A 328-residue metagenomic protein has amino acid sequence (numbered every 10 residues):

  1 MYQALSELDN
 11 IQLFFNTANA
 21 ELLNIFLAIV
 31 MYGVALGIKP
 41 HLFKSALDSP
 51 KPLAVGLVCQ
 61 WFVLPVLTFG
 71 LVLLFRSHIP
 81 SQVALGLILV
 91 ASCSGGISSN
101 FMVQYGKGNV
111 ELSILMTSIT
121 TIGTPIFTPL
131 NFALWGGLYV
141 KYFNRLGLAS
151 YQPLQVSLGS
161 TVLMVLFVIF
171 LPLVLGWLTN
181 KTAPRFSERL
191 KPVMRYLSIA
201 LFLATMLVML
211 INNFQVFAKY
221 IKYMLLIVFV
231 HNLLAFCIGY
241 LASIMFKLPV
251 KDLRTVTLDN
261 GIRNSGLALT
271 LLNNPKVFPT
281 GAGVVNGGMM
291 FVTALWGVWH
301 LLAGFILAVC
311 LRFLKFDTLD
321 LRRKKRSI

Functional and structural regions predicted by a protein language model:
M1-I328: Alpha-helical transmembrane segments of multi-pass small-molecule/ion transporters
